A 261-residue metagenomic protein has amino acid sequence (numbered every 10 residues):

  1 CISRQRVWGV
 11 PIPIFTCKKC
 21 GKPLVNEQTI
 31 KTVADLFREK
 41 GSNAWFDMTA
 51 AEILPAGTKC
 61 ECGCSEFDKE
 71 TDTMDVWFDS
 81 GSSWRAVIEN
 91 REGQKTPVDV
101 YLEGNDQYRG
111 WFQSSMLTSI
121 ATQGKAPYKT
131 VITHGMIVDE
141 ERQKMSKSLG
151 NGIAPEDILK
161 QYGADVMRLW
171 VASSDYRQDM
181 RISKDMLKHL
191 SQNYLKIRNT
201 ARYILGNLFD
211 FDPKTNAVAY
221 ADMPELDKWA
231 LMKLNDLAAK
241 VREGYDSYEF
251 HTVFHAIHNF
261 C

Functional and structural regions predicted by a protein language model:
I2-F209, A230-C261: Structured secondary-structure scaffolds
L190-Q192, A219-D222: Amphipathic alpha-helical surface "interface" segments used for docking/oligomerization or membrane association within
L205-Y220: Short, glycine/acidic-rich hinge or "gate" loops at secondary-structure transitions that mediate conformational
M223, D227, L231: Aromatic-rich surface patch/π-platform used for binding flat ligands and interfaces
